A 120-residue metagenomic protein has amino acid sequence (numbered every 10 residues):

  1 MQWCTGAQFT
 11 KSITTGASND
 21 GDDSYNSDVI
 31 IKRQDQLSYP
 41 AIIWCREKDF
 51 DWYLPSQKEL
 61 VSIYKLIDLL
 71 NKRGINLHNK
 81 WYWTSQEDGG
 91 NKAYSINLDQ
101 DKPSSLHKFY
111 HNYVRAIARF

Functional and structural regions predicted by a protein language model:
M1-Y53, Q57-L66, F120: Short aromatic-cysteine micro-motif
L37-S38, E47-D51, Q57-F120: C-terminal, surface-exposed recognition/capping segments
